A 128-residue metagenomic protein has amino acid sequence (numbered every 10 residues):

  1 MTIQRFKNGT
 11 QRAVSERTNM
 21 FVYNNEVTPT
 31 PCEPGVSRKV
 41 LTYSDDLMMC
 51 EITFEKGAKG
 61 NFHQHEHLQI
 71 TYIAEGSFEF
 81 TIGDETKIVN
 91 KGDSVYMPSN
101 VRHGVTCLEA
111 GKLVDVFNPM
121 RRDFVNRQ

Functional and structural regions predicted by a protein language model:
T2-D46, N126: A short, N-terminal "cap"/entry segment at the start of jelly-roll beta-barrel domains of the cupin/DSBH fold
C50-Q64: Conserved short histidine dyad/triad with adjacent acidic residue
K59-G60, E79, V95, S99-G104: Histidine-centered metal-chelating micro-motifs
H67-F78, G83: Glycine- and acidic-residue-biased ligand/ion/polar-headgroup-sensing regions
A74-E75, N90-K91, E109: A cytosolic small-molecule/anion-sensing beta-strand core signal
S77-E79, T86, R102, K112: Structural motif
D84-S99: Short acidic-glycine-tyrosine-enriched beta hairpin
S99-D123: Ligand-binding loop in jelly-roll beta-barrel domains
